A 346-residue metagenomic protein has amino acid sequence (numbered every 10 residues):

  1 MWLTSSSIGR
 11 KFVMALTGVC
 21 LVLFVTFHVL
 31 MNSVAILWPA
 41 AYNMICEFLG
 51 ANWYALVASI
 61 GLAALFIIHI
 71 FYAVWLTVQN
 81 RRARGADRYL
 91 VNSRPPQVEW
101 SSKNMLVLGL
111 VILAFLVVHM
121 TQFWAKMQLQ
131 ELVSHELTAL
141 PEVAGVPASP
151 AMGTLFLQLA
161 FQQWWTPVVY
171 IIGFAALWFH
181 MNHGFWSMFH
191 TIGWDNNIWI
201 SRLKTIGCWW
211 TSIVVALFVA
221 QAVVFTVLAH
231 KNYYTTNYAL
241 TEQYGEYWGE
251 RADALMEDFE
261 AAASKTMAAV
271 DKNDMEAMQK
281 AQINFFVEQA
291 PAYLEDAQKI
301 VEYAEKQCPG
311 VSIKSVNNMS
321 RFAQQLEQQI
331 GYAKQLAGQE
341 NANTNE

Functional and structural regions predicted by a protein language model:
M1-I283, E295, E302, P309-G310 (+5 more regions): Membrane-embedded alpha-helical bundles that constitute the cytochrome b-like, heme-associated redox core of multi-pass
V287, P291-L294, Q298, S320-A323 (+2 more regions): Heptad-repeat amphipathic alpha-helical coiled-coil interaction surface used for oligomerization/assembly
